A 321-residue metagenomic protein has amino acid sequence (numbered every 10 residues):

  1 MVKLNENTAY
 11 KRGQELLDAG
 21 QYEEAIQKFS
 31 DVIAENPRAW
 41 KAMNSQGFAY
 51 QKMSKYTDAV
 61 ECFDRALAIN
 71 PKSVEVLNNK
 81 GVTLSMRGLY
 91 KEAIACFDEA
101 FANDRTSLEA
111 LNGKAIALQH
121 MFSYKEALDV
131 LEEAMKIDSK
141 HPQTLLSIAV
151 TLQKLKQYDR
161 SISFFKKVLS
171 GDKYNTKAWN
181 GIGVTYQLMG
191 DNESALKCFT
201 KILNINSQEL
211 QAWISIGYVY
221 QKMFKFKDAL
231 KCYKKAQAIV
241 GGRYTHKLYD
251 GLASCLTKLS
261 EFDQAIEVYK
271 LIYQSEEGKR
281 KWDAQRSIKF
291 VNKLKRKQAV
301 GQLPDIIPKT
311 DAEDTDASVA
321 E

Functional and structural regions predicted by a protein language model:
E6, W40-K41, V74-E75, L108-E109 (+5 more regions): Helix-start (N-cap) detector for alpha-helical repeat units in TPR-like alpha-solenoids, especially tetratricopeptide
D18-A19, K52, M86, H120-M121 (+5 more regions): Register position in tetratricopeptide repeats
V32, R65-A66, E99-A100, E133-A134 (+4 more regions): Canonical positions in the second alpha-helix
E35, I69, N103, I137 (+4 more regions): Structural marker of alpha-solenoid helical repeat scaffolds
